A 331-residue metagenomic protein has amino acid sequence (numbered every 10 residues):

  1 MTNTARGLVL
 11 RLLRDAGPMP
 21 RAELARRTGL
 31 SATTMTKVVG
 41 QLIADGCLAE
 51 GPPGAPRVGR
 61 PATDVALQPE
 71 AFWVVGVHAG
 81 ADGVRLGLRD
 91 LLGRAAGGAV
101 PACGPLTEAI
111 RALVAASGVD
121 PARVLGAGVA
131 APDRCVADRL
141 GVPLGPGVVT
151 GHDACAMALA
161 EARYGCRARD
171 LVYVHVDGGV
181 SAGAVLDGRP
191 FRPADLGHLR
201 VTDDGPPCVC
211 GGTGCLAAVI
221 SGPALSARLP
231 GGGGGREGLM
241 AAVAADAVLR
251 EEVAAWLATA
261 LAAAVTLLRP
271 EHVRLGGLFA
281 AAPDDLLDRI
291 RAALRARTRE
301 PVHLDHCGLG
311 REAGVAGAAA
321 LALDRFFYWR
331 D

Functional and structural regions predicted by a protein language model:
M1-P53, R57-G83, G87-A95, A99 (+5 more regions): ATP-binding/phosphotransfer module of carbohydrate and carboxylate kinases, centering on a glycine-rich
G76-V77, G126-A224, L323-R330: Phosphate-binding/catalytic loop of phosphoryl-transfer enzymes
P121-L125: Conserved helix-loop-beta element of the AMP-binding
